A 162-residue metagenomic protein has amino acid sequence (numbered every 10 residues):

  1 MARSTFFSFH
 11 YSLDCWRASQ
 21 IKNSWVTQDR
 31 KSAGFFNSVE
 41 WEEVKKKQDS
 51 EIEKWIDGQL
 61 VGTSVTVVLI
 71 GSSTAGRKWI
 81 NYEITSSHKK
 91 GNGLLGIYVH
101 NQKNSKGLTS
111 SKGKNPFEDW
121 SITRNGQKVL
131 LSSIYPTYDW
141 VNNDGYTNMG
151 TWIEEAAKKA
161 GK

Functional and structural regions predicted by a protein language model:
M1-G62, G145-K162: Conserved N-terminal substructure of TIR/SEFIR domains
S4-F6, S105-K162: C-terminal interaction surface of TIR/SEFIR-family domains
S12-D14, N101-N104: Conserved nucleotide-binding/hydrolysis micro-motifs of P-loop NTPases
R17-A18, K78-W79, K106: Short glycine-/acidic-enriched loop or helix-start segments at secondary-structure transitions that form or flank
Q20-N23, N81-I84, T109-S111: Short, glycine/charged-enriched secondary-structure capping and boundary segments
F36-S38, I97, S132-I134: Conserved beta-strand termini and adjacent loop/short-helix elements that scaffold enzyme active sites in alpha/beta
Q59-T85, G93-K103: Conserved beta-strand-loop-alpha-helix hinge of the TIR/SEFIR fold
H88: Anion (oxyanion) recognition and catalysis
